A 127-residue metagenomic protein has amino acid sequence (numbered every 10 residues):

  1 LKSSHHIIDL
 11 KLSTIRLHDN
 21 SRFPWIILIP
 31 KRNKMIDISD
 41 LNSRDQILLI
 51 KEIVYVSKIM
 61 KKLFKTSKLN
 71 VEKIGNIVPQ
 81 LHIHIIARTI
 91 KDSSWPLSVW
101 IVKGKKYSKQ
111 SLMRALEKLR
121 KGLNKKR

Functional and structural regions predicted by a protein language model:
L1-R127: HIT superfamily nucleotide-processing domains
